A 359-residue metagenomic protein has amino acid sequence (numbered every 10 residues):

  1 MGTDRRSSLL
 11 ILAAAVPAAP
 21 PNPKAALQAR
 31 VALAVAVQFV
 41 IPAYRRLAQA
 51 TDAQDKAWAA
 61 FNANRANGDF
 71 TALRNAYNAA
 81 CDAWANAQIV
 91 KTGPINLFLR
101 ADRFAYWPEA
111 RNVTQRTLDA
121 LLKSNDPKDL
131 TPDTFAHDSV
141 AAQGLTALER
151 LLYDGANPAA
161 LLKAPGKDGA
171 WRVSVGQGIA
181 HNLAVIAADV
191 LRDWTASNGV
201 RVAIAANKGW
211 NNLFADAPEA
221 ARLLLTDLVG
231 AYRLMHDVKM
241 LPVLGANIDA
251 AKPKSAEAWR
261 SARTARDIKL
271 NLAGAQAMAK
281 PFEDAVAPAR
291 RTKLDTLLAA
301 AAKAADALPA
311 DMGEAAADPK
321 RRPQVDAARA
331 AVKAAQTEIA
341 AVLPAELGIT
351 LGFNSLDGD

Functional and structural regions predicted by a protein language model:
M1-A13: N-terminal secretory signal peptides and thylakoid transit peptides that target proteins across membranes
V16-P17: Hydrophobic core
P21-D359: Mature extracytoplasmic or organellar-lumen-exposed domains after removal of signal/transit peptides
